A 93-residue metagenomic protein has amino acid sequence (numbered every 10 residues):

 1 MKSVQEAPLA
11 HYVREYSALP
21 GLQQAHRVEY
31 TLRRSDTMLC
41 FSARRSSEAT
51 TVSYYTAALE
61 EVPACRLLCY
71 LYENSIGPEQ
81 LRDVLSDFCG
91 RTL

Functional and structural regions predicted by a protein language model:
M1-E29: Negatively charged, low-complexity tracts enriched in Asp/Glu with abundant Ser/Thr
K2-S3, T50-L93: Mixed-charge, Lys/Arg-enriched low-complexity segments
H11, G21-Q24, R34, E61 (+1 more regions): Generic detector of low-complexity/intrinsically disordered segments and short hydrophobic N-terminal stretches
T31-T56: A short, structured beta-strand/loop element
